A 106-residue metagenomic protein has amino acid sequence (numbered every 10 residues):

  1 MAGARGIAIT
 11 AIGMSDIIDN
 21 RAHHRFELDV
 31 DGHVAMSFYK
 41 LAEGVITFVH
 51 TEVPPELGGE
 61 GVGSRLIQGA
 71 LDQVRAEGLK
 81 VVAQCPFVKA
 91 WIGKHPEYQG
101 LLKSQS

Functional and structural regions predicted by a protein language model:
M1-G13: Short, Lys/Arg-enriched N-terminal segments with co-localized hydrophobic residues within the first ~10-30 amino acids
G13-T51: N-terminal first-folded block
E52-G58: A short, internal acetyl-CoA/4′-phosphopantetheine-binding micro-motif in the GNAT/acyltransferase core
G59-A70: Conserved acetyl-CoA-binding loop-helix of GNAT-fold acetyltransferases
Q73-S106: C-terminal structural segments of small proteins and small subunits
